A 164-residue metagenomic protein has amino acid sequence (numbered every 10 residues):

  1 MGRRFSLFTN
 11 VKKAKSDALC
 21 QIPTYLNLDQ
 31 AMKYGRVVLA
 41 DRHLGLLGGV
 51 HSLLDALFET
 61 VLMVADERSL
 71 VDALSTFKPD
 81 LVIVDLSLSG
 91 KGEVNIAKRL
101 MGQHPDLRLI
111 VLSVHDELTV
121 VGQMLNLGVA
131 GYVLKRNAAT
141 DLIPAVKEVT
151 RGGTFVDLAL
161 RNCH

Functional and structural regions predicted by a protein language model:
M1-R36: Non-catalytic signal-transmission and effector/linker regions of two-component phosphorelay proteins
A40, F58-D66, A73: Short hydrophobic/Thr-rich beta-strand motif most characteristic of the beta2 strand and flanking loop of CheY-like
L44-L62: Two-component/phosphorelay signaling modules centered on CheY-like receiver
V82, L109, Y132-V133: Two-component signal transduction core modules
I83-K98: Conserved phosphotransfer microenvironments
H115-D116: Short, conserved "switch-loop" micro-motifs in signal-transduction and mechanochemical regulators
V120-N126, G131-H164: Short, flexible helix-to-coil linker/hinge segments that flank and couple to helix-turn-helix
